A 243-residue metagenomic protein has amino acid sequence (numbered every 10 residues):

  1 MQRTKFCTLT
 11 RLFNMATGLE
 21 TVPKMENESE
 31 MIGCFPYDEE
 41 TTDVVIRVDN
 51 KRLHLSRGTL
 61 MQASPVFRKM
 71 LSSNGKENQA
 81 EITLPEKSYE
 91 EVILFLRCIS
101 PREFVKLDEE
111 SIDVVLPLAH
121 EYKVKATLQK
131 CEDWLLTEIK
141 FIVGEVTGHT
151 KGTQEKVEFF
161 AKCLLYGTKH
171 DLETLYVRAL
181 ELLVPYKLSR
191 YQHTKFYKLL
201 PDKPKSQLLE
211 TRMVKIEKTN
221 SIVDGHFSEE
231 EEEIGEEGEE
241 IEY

Functional and structural regions predicted by a protein language model:
Q2-T59, E90, L94-I112, G225-E232 (+1 more regions): N-terminal BTB/POZ boundary and linker segment
D43-Q79, L128-E132: Alpha-helical oligomerization interface recognition
N50-R52, K76-T83, R97-P101, V114-L116 (+1 more regions): Short interface patches used for recognition in eukaryotic signaling and trafficking proteins
S73-L84, G144-G148, E242-Y243: Interdomain boundary/hinge elements
A80-P85, L180-T211: Long amphipathic alpha-helical assembly cores
E86-E91, G167, D171: Short, low-complexity cationic-aromatic patches
P101-T194: Post-BTB helical module
D202-H226: Long, highly charged low-complexity segments enriched in Glu/Asp and Lys/Arg with interspersed Ser/Thr
